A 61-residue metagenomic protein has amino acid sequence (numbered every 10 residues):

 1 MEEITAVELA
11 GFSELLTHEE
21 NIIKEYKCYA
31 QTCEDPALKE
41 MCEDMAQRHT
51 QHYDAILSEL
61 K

Functional and structural regions predicted by a protein language model:
M1-K61: His/Met- and acidic-residue-enriched segments that coordinate or traffic transition-metal cofactors and support
